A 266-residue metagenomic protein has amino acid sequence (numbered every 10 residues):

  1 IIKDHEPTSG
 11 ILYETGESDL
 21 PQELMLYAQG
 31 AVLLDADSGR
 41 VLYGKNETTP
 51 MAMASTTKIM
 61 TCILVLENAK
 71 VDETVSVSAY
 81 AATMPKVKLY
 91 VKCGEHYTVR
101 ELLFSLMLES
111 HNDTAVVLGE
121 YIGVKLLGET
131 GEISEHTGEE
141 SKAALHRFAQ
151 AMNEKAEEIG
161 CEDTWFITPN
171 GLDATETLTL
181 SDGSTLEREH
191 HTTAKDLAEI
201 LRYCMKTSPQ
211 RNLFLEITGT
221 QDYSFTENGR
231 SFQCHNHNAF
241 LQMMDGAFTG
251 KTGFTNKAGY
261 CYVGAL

Functional and structural regions predicted by a protein language model:
I1-G30, E120-L266: Penicillin-recognizing serine hydrolase domain
Q22-E23, T83-L108: Signal peptide-directed extracytoplasmic domains
A36, V71, L108-H111, N153-E162: Glycine-rich, acidic and aromatic/proline-enriched surface loops and short helix-turn segments that act as binding
S38-G39, A52-S76, L197: Active-site SXXK
E67-A81, P209-G219: Short, well-structured active-site flanking segments
S78-C93, M152-T164: Active-site helix/loop module of the DD-peptidase/beta-lactamase fold, centered on the serine-lysine SxxK catalytic
